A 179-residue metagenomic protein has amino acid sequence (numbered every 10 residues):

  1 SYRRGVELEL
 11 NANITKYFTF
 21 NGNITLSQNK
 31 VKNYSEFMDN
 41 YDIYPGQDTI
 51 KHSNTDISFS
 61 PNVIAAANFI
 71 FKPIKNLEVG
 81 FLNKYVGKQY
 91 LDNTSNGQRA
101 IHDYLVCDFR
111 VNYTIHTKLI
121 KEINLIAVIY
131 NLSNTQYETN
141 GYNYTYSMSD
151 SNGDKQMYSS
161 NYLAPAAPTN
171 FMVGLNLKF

Functional and structural regions predicted by a protein language model:
S1-N93: Gram-negative outer-membrane beta-barrel transporters
Y2-R4, F59-V63, D103-C107, A167-F171: Residues that define the transmembrane beta-barrel architecture of outer-membrane proteins
T15-N21, T25, R99-V111, V128-N131 (+1 more regions): Conserved long hydrophobic alpha-helices within structured protein cores
F37, N96, G141-N143: Short, glycine/charged-enriched secondary-structure capping and boundary segments
H52-D56, N96-A100, S160-Y162: Outer-membrane beta-barrel domain signature
A65-F71, L105-N112: Feature captures outer-membrane beta-barrel proteins of Gram-negative bacteria and organelles
G87-Y90, T114-F179: C-terminal beta-signal and adjacent terminal beta-strands/loops of Gram-negative outer-membrane beta-barrel proteins
